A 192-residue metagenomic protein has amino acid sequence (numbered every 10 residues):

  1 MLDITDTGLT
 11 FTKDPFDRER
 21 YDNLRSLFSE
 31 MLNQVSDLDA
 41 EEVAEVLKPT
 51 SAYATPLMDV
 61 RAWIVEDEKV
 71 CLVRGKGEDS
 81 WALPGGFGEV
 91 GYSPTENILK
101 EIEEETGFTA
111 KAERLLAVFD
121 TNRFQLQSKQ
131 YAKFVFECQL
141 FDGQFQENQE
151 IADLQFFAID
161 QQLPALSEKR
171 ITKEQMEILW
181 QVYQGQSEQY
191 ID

Functional and structural regions predicted by a protein language model:
M1-L24: N-terminal leader/capping segments at the start of a protein or of a new domain
I4, L27, Q34, V46 (+1 more regions): Residues that form generic nucleotide/phosphate-binding pockets
F16-R18, D22-R61: Acidic, metal-coordinating catalytic segment for phosphate/diphosphate chemistry, firing primarily on the Nudix
A44-A82, A110, R114: N-terminal strand-loop-strand
P84-G86: Short acidic, glycine/proline-rich loop/turn micro-motifs
G88-A112, D120-I178, I191-D192: Unchanged
V182-D192: Charged phosphate-binding loop/patch that engages nucleotide di/tri-phosphates or the phosphate backbone of nucleic
